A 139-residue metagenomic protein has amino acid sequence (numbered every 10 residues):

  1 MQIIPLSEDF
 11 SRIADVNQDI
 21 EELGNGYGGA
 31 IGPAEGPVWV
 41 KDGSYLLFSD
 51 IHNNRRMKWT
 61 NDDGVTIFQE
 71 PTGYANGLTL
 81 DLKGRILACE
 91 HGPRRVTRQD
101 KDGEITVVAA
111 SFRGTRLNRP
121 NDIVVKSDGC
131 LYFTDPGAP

Functional and structural regions predicted by a protein language model:
M1-D19: Blade/loop signatures of beta-propeller domains
S11-I13, T97, D122: Short secondary-structure boundary/capping segments
Q18-E22, G26-Y45, P71-E90, R94-R95 (+1 more regions): Beta-rich, blade/repeat-based domains predominating in secreted/periplasmic proteins but also intracellular
D50: Structural signature of FAD isoalloxazine-binding scaffolds in flavoprotein oxidoreductases
N54-M57, R94-T97: Structural signal for beta-propeller blades
W59-D63, D100-E104: Short loop/turn segments that connect beta-strands within beta-propeller blades
I67-Q69, V108: Short C-terminal beta-strands that terminate individual repeats in beta-propeller domains, predominantly WD40 blades
E104-T106, R113: Short, motif-level signal for alpha-helix interfacial/capping segments enriched in acidic residues and aromatics/proline
